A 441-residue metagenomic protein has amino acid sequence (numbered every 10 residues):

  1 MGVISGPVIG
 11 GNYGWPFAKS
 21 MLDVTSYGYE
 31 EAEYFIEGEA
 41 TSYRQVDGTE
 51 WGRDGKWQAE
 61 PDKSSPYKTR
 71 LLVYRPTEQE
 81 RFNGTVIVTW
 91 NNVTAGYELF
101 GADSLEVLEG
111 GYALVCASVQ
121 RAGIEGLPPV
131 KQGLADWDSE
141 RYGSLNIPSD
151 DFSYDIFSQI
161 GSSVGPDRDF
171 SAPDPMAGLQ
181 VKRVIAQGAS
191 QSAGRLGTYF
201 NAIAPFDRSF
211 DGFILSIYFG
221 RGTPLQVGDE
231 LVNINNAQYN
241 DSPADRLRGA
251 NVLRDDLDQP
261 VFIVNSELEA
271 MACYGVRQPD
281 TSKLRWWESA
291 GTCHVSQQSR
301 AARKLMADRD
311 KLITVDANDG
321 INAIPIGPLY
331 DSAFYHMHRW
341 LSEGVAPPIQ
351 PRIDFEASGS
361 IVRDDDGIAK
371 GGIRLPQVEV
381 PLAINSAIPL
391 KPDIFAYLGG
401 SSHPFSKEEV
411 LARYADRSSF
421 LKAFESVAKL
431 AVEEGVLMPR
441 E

Functional and structural regions predicted by a protein language model:
M1-E441: C-terminal His-loop and adjacent cap/lid subdomain of alpha/beta-hydrolase
